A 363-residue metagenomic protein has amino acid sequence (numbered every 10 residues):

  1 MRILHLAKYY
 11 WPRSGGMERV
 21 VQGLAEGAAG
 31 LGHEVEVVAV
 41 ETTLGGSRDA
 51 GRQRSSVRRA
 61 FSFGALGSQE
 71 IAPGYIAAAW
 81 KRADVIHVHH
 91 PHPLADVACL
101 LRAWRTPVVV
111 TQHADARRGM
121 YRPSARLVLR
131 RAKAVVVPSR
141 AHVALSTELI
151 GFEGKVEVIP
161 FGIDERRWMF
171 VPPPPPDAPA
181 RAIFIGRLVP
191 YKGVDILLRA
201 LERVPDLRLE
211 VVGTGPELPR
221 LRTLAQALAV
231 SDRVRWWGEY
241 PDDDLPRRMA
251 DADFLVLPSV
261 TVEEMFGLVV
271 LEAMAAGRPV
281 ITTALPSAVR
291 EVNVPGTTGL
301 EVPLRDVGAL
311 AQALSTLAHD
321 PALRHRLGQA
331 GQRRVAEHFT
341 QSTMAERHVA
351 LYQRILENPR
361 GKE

Functional and structural regions predicted by a protein language model:
H5-G67: N-terminal strand-loop element at the rim of the active site of nucleotide-sugar-dependent glycosyltransferases
R19, G23, A180, F184-R203 (+3 more regions): A conserved mid-protein helix/loop that constitutes part of the nucleotide-sugar donor-binding site
V88-A95: Short His-centered aromatic/hydrophobic patch
K133, R233, A250-M265, R278: Acidic donor-binding loop of glycosyltransferase active sites
A141, G162: Carbohydrate-associated surface elements
R222-D243: Nucleotide-activated donor-binding/catalytic signature segment of Leloir-type glycosyltransferases, i.e., the conserved
P279-T283, N293: Short hydrophobic beta-strand element within catalytic cores of glycosyltransferases and related nucleotide-activated
V294-G308, S315-A322: Conserved acidic donor-binding segment of nucleotide-sugar-dependent glycosyltransferases
